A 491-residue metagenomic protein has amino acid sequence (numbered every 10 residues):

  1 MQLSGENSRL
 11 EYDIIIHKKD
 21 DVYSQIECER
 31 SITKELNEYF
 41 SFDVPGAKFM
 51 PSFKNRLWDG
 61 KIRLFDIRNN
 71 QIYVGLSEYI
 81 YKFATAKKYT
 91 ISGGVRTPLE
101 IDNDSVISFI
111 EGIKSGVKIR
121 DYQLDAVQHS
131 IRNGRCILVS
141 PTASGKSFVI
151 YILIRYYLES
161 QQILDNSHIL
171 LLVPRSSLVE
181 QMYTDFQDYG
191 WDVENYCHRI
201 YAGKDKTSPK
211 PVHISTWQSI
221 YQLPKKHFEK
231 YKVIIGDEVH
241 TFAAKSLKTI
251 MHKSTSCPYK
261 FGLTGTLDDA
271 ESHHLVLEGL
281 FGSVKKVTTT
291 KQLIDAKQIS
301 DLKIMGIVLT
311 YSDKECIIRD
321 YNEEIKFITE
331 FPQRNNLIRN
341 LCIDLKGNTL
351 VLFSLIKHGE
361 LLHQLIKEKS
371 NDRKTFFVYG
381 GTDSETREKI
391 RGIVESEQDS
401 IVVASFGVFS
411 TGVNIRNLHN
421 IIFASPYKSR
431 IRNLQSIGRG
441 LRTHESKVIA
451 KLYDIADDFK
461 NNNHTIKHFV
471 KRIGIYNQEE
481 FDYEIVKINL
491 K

Functional and structural regions predicted by a protein language model:
L64, F83, S92-V139: Conserved pre-motif I regulatory segment
N133-Y157: Walker A/P-loop
P174-Y201, K369-R373: Conserved helix-turn-beta segment of the N-terminal RecA-like "Helicase ATP-binding" lobe in SF1/SF2 helicases
E180, Y196-P209, E360-L361, R373-S410: Conserved helicase ATPase core of P-loop NTP-dependent helicases/translocases
A202-V233, A244-T249, V408: Conserved helix/coil segment N-terminal to the catalytic DExD/H
V233, H240-I304, Y476: Post-DEXD/H (motif II) to motif III coupling segment of the RecA-like Helicase ATP-binding lobe
T266, G380-Q478: Conserved RecA-like P-loop NTPase helicase motor core
C316-S354, E360-E368: Conserved interdomain hinge at the start of the Helicase C-terminal
